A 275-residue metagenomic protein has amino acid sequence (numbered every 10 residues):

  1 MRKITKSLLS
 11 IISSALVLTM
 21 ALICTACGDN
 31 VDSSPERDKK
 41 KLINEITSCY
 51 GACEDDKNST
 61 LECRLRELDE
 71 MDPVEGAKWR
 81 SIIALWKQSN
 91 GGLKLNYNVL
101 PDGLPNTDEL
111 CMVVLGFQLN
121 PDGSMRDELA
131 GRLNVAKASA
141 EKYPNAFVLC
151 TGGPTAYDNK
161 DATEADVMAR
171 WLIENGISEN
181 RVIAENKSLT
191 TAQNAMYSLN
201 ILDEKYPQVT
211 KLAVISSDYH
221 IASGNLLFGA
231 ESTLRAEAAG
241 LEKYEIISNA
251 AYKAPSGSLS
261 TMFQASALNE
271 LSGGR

Functional and structural regions predicted by a protein language model:
R2-S13: Bacterial N-terminal signal peptides that target proteins for export
I12-M20: Gram-negative bacterial Sec-dependent N-terminal signal peptides
I23-A26: C-terminal motif of bacterial Sec signal peptides marking the signal peptidase cleavage site
G28-G274: A structural signal for short, hydrophobic/glycine-enriched beta-strand patches
